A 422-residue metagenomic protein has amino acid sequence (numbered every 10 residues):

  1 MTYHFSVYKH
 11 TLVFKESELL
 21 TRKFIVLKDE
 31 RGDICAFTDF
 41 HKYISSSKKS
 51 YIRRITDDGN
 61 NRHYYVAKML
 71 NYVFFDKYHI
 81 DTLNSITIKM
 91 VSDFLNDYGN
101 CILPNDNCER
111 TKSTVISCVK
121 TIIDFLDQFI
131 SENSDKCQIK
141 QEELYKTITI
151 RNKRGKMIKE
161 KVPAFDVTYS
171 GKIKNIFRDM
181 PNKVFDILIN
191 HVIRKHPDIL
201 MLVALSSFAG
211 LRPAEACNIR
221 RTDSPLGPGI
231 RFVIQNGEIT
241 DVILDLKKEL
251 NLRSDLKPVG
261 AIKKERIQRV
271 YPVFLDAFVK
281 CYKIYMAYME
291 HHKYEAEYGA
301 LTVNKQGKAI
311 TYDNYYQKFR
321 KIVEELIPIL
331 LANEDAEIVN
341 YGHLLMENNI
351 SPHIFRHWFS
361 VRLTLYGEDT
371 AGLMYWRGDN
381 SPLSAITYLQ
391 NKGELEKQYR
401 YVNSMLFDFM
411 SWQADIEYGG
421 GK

Functional and structural regions predicted by a protein language model:
M1-S131, K422: Charge-rich, intrinsically disordered N-terminal extensions that act as flexible nucleic-acid engagement or regulatory
D135-V184: Flexible interdomain linker/hinge and immediately adjacent N-terminus of the catalytic tyrosine-recombinase domain
N182-P213: Basic, Lys/Arg- and aromatic-enriched nucleic-acid-binding interface segment
I219-C281: Conserved tyrosine-mediated DNA breakage-rejoining catalytic core shared by Y-recombinases
K263-K318: Major-groove DNA-contacting interfaces characterized by cationic-aromatic clusters
Q317-Y375: Short, basic (Lys/Arg/His-rich) helix/loop patches that form interaction surfaces in the mid-to-C-terminal regions
R377-N403: Catalytic-site neighborhood detector that most strongly recognizes the C-terminal catalytic loop/helix of tyrosine
S404-K422: C-terminal secondary-structure termini that scaffold catalytic or DNA-interacting sites
